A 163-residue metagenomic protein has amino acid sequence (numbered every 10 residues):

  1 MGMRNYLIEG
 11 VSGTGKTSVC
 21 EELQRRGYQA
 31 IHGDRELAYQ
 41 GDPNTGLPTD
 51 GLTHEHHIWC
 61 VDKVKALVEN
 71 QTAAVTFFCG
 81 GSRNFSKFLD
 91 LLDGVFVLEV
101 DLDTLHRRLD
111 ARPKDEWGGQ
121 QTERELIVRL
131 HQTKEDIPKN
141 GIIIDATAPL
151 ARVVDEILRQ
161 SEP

Functional and structural regions predicted by a protein language model:
G10: The Walker A (P-loop) glycine that initiates the GxxxxGKT/S ATP-binding motif of P-loop NTPases
G15: Conserved glycine(s) of the Walker
S18: Conserved Walker
E21-V64: Conserved substrate/cofactor phosphate-moiety recognition/catalytic segment in nucleotide-dependent phosphotransferases
T72-F77: Loop/turn-to-beta-strand initiation segments
F85, K114-P163: Small-molecule kinase domains that catalyze NTP-dependent phosphoryl transfer to phosphate-bearing small molecules
L91-A111: Conserved phosphate-donor/acceptor-positioning beta-strand/loop module used by diverse small-molecule
